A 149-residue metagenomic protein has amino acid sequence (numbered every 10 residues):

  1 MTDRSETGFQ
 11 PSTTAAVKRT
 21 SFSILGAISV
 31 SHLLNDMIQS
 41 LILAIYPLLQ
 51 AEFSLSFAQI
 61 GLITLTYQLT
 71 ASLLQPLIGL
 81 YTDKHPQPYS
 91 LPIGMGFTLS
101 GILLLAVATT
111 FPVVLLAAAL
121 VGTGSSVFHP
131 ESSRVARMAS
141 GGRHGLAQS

Functional and structural regions predicted by a protein language model:
T2-S31, N35-D36: Cytosolic juxtamembrane N-terminal segment immediately preceding the first transmembrane helix of multi-pass
I24-F57, I78: Extracytoplasmic
I28, T110-A118: Short hydrophobic/alpha-helical segments at membrane-entry points of transmembrane helices in Major Facilitator
S31, I63-T64, A117, A147: Hydrophobic positions within alpha-helical transmembrane segments of Major Facilitator Superfamily-type secondary
S56-T64: Juxtamembrane helix-start elements in MFS-like secondary transporters
Q68-L69: Short hydrophobic/small-residue motifs within alpha-helical transmembrane segments of multi-pass transporter-like
S72-P112: Conserved MFS/SLC helix-loop-helix module at the cytosolic interface between two early adjacent transmembrane helices
A117-S149: Cytoplasmic helix-loop-helix junction between adjacent transmembrane helices in 12-TM secondary transporters
